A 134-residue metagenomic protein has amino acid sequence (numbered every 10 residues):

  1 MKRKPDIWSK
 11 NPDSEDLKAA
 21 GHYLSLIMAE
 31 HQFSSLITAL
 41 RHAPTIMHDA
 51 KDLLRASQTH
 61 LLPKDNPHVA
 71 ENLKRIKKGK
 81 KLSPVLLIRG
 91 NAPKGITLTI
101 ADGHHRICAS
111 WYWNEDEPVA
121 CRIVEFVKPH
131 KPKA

Functional and structural regions predicted by a protein language model:
M1-N66: An acidic, glycine-rich, mixed-charge low-complexity segment common to nucleic-acid enzymes
K2-D16, L82-A134: A short, basic-hydrophobic beta/loop patch
L40-T99, W111: Short alpha-helix boundary/capping and kink motifs at helix termini
